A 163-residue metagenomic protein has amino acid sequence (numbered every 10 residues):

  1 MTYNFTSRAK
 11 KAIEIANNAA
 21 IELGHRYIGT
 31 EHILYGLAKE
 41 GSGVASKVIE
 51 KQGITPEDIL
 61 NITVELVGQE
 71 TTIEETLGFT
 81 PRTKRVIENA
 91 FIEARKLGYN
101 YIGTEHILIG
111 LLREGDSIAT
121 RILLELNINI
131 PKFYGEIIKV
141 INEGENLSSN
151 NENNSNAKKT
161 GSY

Functional and structural regions predicted by a protein language model:
M1-Y163: Histone-fold recognition with a strong bias for associated Lys/Arg-rich disordered tails
